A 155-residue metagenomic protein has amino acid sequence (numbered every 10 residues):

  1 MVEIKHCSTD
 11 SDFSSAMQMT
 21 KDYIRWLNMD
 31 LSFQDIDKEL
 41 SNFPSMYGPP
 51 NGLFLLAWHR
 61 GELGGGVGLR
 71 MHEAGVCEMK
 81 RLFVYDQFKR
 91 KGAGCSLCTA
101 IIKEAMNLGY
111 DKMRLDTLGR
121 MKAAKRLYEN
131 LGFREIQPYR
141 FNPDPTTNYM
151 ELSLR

Functional and structural regions predicted by a protein language model:
M1-E3: Extreme N-terminal starter segment of soluble prokaryotic enzymes
C7-K80, Y85-D86, C98-A100, E104 (+2 more regions): Acetyl-CoA-dependent GNAT
D10-S14, K91, K122: Loop/helix-junction capping segments adjacent to catalytic residues or to phosphate/diphosphate-binding pockets
E62, L108, P145: Structured loop/turn residues at beta-strand edges in well-structured enzyme cores
Y85-K91, G119-R120: Active-site acidic-Proline motif in GNAT/NAT acetyltransferases
G92, G109: Conserved G/P- and acidic residue-centered "switch" motifs that form tight phosphate/ATP-binding loops in soluble
D111-R114, L118-R155: C-terminal "cap" of GNAT-fold acetyltransferases
